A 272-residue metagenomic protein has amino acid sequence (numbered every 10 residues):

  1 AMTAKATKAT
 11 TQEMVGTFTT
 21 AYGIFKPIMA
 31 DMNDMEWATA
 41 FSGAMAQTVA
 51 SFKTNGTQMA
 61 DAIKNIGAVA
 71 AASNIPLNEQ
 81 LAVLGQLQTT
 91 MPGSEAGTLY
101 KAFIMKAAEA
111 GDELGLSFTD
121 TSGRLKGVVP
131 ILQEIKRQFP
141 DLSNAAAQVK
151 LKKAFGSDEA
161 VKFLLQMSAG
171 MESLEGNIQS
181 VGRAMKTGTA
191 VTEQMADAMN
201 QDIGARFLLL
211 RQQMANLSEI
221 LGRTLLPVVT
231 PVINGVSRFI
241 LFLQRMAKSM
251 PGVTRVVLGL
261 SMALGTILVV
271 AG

Functional and structural regions predicted by a protein language model:
A1-M29: Carboxylate/His-rich catalytic cores and anion/metal-binding grooves
M14-T17, Y22, A38, L260 (+1 more regions): N-terminal low-hydrophobic presequence detector
M29-A30, E36-T98, M105-L125, K136-L264 (+1 more regions): Amphipathic/coiled-coil alpha-helical interface segments used for membrane interaction or oligomeric assembly
